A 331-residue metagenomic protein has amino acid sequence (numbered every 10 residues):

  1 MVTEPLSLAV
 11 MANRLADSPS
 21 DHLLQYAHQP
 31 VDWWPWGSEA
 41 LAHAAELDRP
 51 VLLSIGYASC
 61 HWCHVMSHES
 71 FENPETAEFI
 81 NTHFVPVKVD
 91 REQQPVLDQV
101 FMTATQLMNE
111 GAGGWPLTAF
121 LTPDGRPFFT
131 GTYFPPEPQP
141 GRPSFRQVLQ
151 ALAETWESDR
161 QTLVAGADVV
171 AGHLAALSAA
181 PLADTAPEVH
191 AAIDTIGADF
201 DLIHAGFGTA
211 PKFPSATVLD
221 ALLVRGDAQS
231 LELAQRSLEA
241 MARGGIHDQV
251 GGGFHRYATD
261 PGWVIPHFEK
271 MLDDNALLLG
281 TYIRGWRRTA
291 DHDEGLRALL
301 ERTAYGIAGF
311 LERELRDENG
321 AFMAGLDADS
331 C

Functional and structural regions predicted by a protein language model:
V2-C331: Replace the tail clause
